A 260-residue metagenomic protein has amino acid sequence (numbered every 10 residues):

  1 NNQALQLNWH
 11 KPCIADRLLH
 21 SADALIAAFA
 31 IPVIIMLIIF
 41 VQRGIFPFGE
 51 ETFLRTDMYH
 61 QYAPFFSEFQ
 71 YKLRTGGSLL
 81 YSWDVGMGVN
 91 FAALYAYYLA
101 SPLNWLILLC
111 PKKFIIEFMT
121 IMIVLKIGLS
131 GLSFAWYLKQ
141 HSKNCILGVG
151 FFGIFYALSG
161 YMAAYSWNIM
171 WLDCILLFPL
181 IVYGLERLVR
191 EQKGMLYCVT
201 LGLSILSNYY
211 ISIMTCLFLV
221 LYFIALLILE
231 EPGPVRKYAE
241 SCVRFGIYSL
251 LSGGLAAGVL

Functional and structural regions predicted by a protein language model:
N1-I45, E240, R244: Start-transfer (signal-anchor) and selected internal transmembrane alpha helices of multi-pass inner/ER membrane
A4-C13, L103, K112, G233: Generic low-complexity segments that are intrinsically disordered, proline-rich and/or Lys/Arg-biased
A15-S21, Y71, P111, L201: Membrane-interface segments at the starts/ends of alpha-helical transmembrane spans
R17, A27, T52, P111 (+4 more regions): Hydrophobic alpha-helical segments, principally membrane-spanning helices and signal/leader peptides
P32, V124-H141, C145-L229, R244-L260: Membrane-embedded helix bundles of polyisoprenyl
I34-F134, I154-L176, S207, M214: Membrane-interface coil-to-helix junctions
G77-S78, K193, P232-G233: Residue-level recognition of short, well-ordered coil/turn positions that link secondary-structure elements
E231-V243: Membrane-interface helix-loop-helix junctions at transmembrane boundaries of multi-pass membrane enzymes, predominantly
